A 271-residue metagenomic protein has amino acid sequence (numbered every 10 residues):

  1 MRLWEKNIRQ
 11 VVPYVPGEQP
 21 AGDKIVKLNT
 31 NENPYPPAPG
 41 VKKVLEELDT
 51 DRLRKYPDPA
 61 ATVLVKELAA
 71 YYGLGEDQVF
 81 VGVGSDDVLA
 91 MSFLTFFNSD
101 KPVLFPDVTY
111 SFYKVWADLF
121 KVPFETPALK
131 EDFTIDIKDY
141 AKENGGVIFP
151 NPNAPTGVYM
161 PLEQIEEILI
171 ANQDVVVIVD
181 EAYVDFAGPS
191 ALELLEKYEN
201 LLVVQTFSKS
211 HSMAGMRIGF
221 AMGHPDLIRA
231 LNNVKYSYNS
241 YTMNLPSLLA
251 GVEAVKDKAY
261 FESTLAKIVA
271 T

Functional and structural regions predicted by a protein language model:
M1-K55, E143: N-terminal "arm"/small-domain region of PLP-dependent enzymes with the aminotransferase-like
N31-P34, S85-D86, Y110, N151-P155 (+1 more regions): Short glycine-rich anion-binding loops that position phosphate/pyrophosphate groups of nucleotides and phosphorylated
T62-P102: Phosphate-binding glycine-rich loop
T95-P150: PLP-dependent aminotransferase-like
D132-E143, P155-V177, E181-M213, L227: Active-site pre-lysine segment of PLP-dependent enzymes
N200-T271: PLP-dependent aminotransferase class I/II
